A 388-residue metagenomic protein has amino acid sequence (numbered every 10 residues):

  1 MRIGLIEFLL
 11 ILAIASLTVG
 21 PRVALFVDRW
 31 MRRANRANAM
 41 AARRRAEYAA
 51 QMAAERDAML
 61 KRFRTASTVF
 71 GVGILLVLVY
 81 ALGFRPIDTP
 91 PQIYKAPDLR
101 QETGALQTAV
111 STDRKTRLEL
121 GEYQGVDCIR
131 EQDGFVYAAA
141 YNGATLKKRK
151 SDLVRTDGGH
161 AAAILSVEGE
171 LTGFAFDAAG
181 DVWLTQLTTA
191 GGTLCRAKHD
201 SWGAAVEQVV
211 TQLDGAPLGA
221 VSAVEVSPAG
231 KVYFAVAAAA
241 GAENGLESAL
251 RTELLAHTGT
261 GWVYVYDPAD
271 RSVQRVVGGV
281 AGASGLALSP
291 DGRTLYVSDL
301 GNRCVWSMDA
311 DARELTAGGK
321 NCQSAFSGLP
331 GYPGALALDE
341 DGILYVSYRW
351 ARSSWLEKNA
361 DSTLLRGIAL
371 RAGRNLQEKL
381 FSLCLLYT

Functional and structural regions predicted by a protein language model:
R2, G121-D133, V167-Q186, D214-V232 (+3 more regions): Beta-rich, blade/repeat-based domains predominating in secreted/periplasmic proteins but also intracellular
P97-Q124: A short helix->beta-strand "capping" segment at the edge of beta-propeller domains
R114-L146: Beta-strand-rich domains and repeat architectures in extracellular enzymes and scaffolds, especially beta-propellers
A138-A139, W183-T185, F234-A235, V297 (+1 more regions): Residue position within the beta-strands of beta-propeller blades
N142, K148-T189, V210-L213: Blade-loop segments of beta-propeller domains
T156-H160, K198-G203, Y266-R271, D309-R313: Short loop/turn segments that connect beta-strands within beta-propeller blades
L187-S227, A235-A242, L246-R251: Asp-box/WD-like beta-propeller blade repeats and closely related beta-sheet repeat scaffolds
Y387-T388: Conserved small/polar residues in nucleotide/adenosyl-binding loops
